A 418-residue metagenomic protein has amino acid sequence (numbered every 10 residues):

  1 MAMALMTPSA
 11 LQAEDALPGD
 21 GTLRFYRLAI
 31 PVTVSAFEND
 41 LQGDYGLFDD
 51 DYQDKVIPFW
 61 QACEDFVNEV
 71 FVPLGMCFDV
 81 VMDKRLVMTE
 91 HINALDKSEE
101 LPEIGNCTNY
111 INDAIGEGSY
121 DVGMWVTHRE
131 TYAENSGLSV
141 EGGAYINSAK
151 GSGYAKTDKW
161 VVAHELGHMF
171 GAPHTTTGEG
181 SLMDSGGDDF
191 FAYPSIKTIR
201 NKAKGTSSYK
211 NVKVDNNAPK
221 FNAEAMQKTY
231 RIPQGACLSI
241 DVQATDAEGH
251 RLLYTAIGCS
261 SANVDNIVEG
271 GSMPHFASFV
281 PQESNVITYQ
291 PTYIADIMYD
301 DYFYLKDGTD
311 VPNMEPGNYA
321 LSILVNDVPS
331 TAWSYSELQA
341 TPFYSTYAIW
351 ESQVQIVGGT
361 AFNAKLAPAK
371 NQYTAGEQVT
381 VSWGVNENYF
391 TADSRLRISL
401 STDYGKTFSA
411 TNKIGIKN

Functional and structural regions predicted by a protein language model:
E14-Y132, S136-S139: Fold-level signature of zinc-dependent metallopeptidase catalytic domains
M82, T255-M314, A392-N418: Exoplasmic/lumenal beta-rich domain surfaces
K84-P102, E134, L138-S208, A262-V264: The catalytic-center signature of Zn2+-dependent metalloproteases
N216-F221, T360-F362: Proline-centered linker/hinge motifs at extracellular inter-domain junctions
T229-L238, K370-E377: Short, solvent-exposed loop/linker segments at the N-terminal edge of repeated beta-sheet extracellular domains
I232, V242-G249, D327, G384-F390: Extracellular acidic, Ser/Thr/Pro-rich low-complexity tracts
W333-V357: C-terminal edge beta-strand
